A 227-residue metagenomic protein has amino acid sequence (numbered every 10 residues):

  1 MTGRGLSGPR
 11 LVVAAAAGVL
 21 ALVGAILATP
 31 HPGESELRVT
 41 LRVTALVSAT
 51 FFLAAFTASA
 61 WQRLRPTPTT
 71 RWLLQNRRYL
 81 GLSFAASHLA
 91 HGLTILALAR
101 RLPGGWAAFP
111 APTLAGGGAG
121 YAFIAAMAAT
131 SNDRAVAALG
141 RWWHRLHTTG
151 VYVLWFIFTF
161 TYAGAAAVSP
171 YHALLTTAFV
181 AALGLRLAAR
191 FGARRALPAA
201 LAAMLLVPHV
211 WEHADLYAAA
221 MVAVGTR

Functional and structural regions predicted by a protein language model:
M1-R227: Membrane-embedded alpha-helical bundles that constitute the cytochrome b-like, heme-associated redox core of multi-pass
